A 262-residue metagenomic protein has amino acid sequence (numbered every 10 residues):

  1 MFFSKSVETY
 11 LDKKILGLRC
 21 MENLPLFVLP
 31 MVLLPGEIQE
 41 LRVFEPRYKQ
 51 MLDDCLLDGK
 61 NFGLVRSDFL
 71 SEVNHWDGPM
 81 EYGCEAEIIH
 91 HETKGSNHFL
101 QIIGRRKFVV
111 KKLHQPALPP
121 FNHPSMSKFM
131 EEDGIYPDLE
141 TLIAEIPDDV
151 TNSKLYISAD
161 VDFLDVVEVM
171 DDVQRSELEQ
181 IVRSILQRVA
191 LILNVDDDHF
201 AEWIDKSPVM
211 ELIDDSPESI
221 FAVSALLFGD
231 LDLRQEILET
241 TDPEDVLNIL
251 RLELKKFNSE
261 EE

Functional and structural regions predicted by a protein language model:
F2-F3, V7-E262: N-terminal low-complexity, acidic/polar interaction/targeting segments
